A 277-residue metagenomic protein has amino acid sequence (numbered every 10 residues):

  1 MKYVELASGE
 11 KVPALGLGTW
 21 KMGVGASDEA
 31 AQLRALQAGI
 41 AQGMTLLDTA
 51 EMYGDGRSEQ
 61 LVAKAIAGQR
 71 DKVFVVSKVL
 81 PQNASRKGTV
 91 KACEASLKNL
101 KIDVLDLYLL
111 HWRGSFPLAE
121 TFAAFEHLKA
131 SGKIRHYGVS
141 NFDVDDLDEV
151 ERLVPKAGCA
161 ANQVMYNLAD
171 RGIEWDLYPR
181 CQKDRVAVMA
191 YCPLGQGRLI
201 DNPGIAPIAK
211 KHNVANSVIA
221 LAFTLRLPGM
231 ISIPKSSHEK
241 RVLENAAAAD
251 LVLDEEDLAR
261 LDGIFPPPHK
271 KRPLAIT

Functional and structural regions predicted by a protein language model:
M1-V73, I276-T277: N-terminal binding-site loop/beta-alpha segment at the start of enzyme catalytic domains that lines or forms
Y3, R113-T277: Beta/alpha (TIM)-barrel catalytic core signal, keyed to glycine-rich beta->alpha loops juxtaposed to Asp/Glu that bind
A7, A63-D71, E94-D103, H127-K129 (+2 more regions): Acidic (Asp/Glu)-rich catalytic clusters
V12-L15, G43-L46, R70-V73, I102-D106 (+4 more regions): Short, well-ordered coil/turn segments that N-cap beta-strands
G18-A30, S77-K87, H111, F116: Active-site mouth loops of central-metabolism enzymes
A26-G39, S85-L100, L147-D148, I173: Short, acidic/polar
K72-A84, L107-H111, N141, V164-Y166: A short, structured active-site edge motif that brings together acidic residues
L100-F116: Active-site groove signature of glycoside hydrolases
